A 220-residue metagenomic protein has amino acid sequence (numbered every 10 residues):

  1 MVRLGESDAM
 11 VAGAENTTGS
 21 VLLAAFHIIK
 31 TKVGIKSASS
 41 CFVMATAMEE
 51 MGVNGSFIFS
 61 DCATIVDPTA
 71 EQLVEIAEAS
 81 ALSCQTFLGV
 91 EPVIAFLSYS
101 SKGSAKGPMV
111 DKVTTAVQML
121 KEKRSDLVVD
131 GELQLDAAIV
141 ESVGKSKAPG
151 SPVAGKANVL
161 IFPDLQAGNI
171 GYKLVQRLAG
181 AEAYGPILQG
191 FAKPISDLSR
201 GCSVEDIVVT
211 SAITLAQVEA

Functional and structural regions predicted by a protein language model:
M1-A154, V159-A220: Anion-binding alpha/beta catalytic cores of soluble intermediary-metabolism enzymes, centered on
